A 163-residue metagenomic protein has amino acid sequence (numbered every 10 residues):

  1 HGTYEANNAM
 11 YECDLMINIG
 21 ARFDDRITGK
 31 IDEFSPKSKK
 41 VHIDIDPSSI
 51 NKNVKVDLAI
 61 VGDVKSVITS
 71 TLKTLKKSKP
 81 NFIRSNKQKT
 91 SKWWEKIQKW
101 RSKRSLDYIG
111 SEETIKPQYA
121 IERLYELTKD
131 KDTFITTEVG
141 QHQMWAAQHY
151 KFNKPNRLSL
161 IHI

Functional and structural regions predicted by a protein language model:
H1, I161-I163: Accessible peptide chain termini
H1-K92: Glycine-rich, acidic loop regions that bind phosphate or pyrophosphate groups
V41-I43, I97, I163: Hydrophobic aliphatic residue packing
E95-I161: Active-site diphosphate/adenylate-binding microenvironment
